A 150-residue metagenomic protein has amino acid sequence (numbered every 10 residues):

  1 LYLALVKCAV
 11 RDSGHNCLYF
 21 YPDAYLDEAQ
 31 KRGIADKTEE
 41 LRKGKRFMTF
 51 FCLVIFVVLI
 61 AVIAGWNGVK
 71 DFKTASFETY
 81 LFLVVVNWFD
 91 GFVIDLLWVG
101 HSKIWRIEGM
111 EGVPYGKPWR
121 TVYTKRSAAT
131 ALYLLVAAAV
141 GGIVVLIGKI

Functional and structural regions predicted by a protein language model:
L1, Y19-R32, K70-W88: Hydrophobic alpha-helical transmembrane segments
L1-N16, F82-V99: Hydrophobic alpha-helical membrane-embedded segments
D12-F51: Cytosolic-side membrane-entry/anchor segment at the start of a transmembrane helix
Y25-L41, I107-K125: Short membrane-interface loop/juxtamembrane segments of multi-pass integral membrane proteins
R42-V54, T124-V136: Select subsegments of transmembrane alpha-helices in polytopic membrane proteins, especially boundary-proximal
K43-T79, K149-I150: Long, highly hydrophobic alpha-helical transmembrane signal-anchor segments
K70-Y80, W88-M110: Membrane-proximal helix-loop-helix units in multi-pass membrane proteins
A139-I150: Juxtamembrane boundary at the C-terminal end of a transmembrane helix
